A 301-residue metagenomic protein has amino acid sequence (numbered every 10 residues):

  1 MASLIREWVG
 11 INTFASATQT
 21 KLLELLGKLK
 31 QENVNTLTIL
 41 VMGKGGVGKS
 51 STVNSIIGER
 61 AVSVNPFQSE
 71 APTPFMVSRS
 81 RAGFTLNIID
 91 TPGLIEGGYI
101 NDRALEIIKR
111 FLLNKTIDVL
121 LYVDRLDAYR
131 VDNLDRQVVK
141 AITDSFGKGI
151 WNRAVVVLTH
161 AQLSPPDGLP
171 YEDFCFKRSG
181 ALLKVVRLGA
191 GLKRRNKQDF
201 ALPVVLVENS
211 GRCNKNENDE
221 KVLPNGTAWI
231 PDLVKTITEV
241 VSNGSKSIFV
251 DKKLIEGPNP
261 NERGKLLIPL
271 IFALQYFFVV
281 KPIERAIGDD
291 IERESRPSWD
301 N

Functional and structural regions predicted by a protein language model:
M1-N301: Conserved GTPase G-domain substructure that encodes guanine base recognition and part of the catalytic core, centered
